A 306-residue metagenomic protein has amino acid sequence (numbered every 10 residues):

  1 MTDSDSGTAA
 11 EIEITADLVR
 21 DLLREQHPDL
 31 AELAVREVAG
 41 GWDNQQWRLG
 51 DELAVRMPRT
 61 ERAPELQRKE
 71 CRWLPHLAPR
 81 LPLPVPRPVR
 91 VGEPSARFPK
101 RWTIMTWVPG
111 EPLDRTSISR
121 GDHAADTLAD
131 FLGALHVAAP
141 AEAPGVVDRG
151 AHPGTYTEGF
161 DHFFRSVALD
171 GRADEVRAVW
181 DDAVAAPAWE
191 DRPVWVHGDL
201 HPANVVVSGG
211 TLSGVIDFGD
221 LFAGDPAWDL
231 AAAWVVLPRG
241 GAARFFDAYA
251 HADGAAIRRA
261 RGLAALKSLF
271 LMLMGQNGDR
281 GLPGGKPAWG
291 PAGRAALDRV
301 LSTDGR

Functional and structural regions predicted by a protein language model:
M1-P28: Juxta-kinase regulatory segment immediately upstream of eukaryotic protein kinase catalytic domains
G7, E32-T155, R165-G171, E175: ATP-binding pocket architecture of kinase catalytic cores
L23, Q46, V55, L74 (+10 more regions): Generic structural signal for small/hydrophobic residues in well-ordered secondary structure, especially within
G50, K100, D191-P193, T211: Conserved catalytic motifs of the protein kinase core domain
R62-E65, P193-V196, H201-R261: Active-site Asp-x-Gly
T116, F163-V194: ATP-dependent phospho-/nucleotidyl transfer catalytic cores
D220, A232-R306: Helix-rich C-terminal or lid/interface subdomains of diverse kinases
